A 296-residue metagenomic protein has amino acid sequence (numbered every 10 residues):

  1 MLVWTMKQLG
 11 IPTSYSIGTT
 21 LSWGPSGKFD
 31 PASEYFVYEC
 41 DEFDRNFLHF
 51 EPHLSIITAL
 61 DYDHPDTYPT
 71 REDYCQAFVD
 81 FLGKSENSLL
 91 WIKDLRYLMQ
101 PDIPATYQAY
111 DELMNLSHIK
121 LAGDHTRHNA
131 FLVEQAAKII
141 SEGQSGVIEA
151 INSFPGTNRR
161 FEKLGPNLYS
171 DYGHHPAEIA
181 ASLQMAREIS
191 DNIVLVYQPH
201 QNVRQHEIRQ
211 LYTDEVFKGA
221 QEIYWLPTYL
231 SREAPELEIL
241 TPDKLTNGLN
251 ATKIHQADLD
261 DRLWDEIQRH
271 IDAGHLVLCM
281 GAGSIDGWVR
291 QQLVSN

Functional and structural regions predicted by a protein language model:
M1-L89, L98-D102: Phosphate-binding loop of NTP-binding sites
L2-M6, L249, Q292: Hydrophobic alpha-helical packing residues
L9, D261-V294: A glycine-rich beta-strand to alpha-helix segment that forms a phosphate/ribose-binding loop at ligand/cofactor sites
T13, T58, Y74, N129 (+3 more regions): Residue-level signal for inorganic ion chemistry
Y35, L54-I56, M114-E222: Nucleotide phosphate-binding/pyrophosphate-handling subdomain across enzymes that bind or process nucleotide phosphates
D66-D73, R204-E207, A234-P235, G287-V289: Glycine/threonine-rich flexible loop motifs
S88-D94, V194-Q198, G219-L230: Short internal beta-strands
T213-A273: C-terminal helical cap/extension that packs against the catalytic core of soluble nucleotide-cofactor enzymes
